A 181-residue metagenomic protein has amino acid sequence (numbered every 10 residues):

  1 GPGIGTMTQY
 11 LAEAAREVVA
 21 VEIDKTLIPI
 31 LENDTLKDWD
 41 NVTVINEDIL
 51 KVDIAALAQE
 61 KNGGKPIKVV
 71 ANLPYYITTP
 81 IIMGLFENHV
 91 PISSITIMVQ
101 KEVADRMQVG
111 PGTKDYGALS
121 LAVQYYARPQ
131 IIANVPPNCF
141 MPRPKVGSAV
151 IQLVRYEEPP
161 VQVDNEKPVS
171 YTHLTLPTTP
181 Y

Functional and structural regions predicted by a protein language model:
G1-P168: Catalytic cores of RNA-modifying enzymes
T172-T178: Conserved small/polar residues in nucleotide/adenosyl-binding loops
